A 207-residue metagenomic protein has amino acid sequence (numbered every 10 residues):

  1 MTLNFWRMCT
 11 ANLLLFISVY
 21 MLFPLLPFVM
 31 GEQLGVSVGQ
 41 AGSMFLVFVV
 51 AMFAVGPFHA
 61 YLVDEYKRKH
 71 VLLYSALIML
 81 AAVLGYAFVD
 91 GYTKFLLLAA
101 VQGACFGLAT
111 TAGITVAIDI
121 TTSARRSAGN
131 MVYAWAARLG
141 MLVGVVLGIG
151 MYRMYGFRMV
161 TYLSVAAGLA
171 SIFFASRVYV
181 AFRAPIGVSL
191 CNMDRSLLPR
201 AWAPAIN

Functional and structural regions predicted by a protein language model:
M1-T2, V180-N207: Juxtamembrane intracellular "pre-TM" segments in multi-pass secondary transporters
T2-G42: Helix-loop boundary and gating motifs at the non-cytosolic
P27, G140-Y152: Small-residue (Gly/Pro/Ala) motifs that create kinks and tight helix-helix packing interfaces
V49-P57, M141-L142: Residue-level signature of mid-helix packing/kink "hotspots" within the transmembrane helices of 12-pass Major
A54-D90: Conserved MFS/SLC helix-loop-helix module at the cytosolic interface between two early adjacent transmembrane helices
A82, T93-V101: Paired small-residue
A100-A137: Cytoplasmic helix-loop-helix junction between adjacent transmembrane helices in 12-TM secondary transporters
V160-S176: Symmetry-related core transmembrane helices of the 12-TM Major Facilitator Superfamily/SLC fold
